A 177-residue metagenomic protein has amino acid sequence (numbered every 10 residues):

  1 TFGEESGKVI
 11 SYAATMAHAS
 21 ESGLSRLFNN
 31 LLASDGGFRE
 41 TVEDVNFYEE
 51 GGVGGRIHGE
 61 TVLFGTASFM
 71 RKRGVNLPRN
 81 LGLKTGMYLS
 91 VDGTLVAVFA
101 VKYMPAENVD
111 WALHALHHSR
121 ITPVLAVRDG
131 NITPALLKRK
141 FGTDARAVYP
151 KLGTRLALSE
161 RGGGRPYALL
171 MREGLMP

Functional and structural regions predicted by a protein language model:
F2-E4, K8, G74-V75, A106-A115: A short, polar/charged loop-to-alpha-helix boundary motif
F2-V53, I57, T133-P134: ATP-binding catalytic core of ATPases
G59, V96-P177: Conserved ATP-binding TGD loop and adjacent catalytic N/P-domain core of P-type ATPases
R79-Y88, I121-T122: Helix-loop-beta junctions that constitute the ligand-sensing/allosteric loops of cytosolic regulatory sensor domains
G93: Flexible loop/N-cap segments at domain edges
